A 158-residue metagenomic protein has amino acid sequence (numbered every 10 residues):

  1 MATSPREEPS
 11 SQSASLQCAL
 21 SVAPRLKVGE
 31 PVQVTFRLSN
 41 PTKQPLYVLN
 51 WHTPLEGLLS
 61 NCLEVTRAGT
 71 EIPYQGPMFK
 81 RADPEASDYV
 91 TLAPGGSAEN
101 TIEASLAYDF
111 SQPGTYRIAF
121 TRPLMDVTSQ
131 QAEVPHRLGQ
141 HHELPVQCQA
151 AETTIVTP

Functional and structural regions predicted by a protein language model:
E8-V32: N-terminal edge beta-strand
V22-P24, A86-L92, S105-Y108: Beta-strand-rich interaction surfaces with strong enrichment in secreted/lumenal proteins
V28, P94, Q112-P113: Surface-exposed loops/turns
V32, V90-A104, A150-T153: Short Pro-Gly-centered flexible turn/kink motifs
F36-K43: Asparagine-centered strand-capping/turn motif at beta-strand->loop junctions
V48-L92: The feature marks short-to-medium sequence segments in extracytoplasmic or secretory-pathway proteins
L106-P158: Terminal connector regions
